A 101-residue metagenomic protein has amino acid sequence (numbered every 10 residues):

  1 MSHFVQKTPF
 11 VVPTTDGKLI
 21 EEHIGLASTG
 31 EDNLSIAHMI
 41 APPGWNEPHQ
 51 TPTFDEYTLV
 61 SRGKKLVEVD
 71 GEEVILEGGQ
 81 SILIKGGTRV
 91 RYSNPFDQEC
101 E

Functional and structural regions predicted by a protein language model:
M1-N33, P48: A short, N-terminal "cap"/entry segment at the start of jelly-roll beta-barrel domains of the cupin/DSBH fold
L19, D32-A37, D55-E56, G63 (+1 more regions): A generic structural signal for short beta-strands and their flanking turns/coil linkers
E21-E22, V67, Y92: Short hydrophobic/aromatic-rich beta-strand segments that constitute the beta-sheet cores of beta-sandwich/beta-barrel
G25-L26, N46-P52, S93-P95: Short histidine-centered beta-strand/loop micro-motifs that create catalytic or ligand/metal-coordination sites
G30, G86-E101: Ligand-binding loop in jelly-roll beta-barrel domains
H38-P42, Q50-E68: Short, conserved beta-strand element in jelly-roll/cupin
K64-L66, E73, R89, E99: Structural motif
G71-G87: Short acidic-glycine-tyrosine-enriched beta hairpin
